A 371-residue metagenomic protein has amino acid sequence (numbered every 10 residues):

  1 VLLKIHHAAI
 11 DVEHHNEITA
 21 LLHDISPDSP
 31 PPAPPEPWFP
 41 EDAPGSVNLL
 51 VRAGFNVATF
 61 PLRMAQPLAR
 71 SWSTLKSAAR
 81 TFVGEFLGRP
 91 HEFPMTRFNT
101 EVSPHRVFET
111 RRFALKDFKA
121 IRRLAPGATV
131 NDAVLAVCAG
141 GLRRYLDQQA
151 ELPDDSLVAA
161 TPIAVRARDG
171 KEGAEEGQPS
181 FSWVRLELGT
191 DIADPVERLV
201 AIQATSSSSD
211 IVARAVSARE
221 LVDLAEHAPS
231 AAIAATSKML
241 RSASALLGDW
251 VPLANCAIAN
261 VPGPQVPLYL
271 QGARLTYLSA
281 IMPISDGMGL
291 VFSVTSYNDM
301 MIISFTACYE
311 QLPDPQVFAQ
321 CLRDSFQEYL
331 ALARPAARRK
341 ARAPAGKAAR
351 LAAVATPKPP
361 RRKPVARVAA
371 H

Functional and structural regions predicted by a protein language model:
V1-M288, V294-R323, Q327-H371: Soluble acyl-CoA-dependent acyltransferase catalytic core bearing the H(X)4D motif
